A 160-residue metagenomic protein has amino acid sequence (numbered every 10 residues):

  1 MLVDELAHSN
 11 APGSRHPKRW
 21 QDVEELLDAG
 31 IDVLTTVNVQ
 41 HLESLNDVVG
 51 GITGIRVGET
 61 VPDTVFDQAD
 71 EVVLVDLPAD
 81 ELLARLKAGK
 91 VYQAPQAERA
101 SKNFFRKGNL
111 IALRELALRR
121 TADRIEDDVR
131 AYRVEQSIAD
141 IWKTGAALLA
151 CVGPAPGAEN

Functional and structural regions predicted by a protein language model:
M1-L2: Walker B beta-strand of ABC/ABC-like P-loop ATPase nucleotide-binding domains, specifically the conserved hydrophobic
E5-W20, S44-D47: Conserved ATPase-coupling elements of RecA-like P-loop NTPase cores
L6-A7, L45, G50, V91-R99: Acidic/polar active-site rim loop that often engages polyanionic ligands
R15-K18, V57, A158: Short, glycine/acidic-rich beta->alpha junctions
A29-T35: Loop/turn-to-beta-strand initiation segments
V39-D70, L74-D76, D80-L86: Conserved catalytic-core segment of NTP-binding enzymes
Q68, V72-N160: Membrane-embedded alpha-helical bundles that form conduits across membranes
